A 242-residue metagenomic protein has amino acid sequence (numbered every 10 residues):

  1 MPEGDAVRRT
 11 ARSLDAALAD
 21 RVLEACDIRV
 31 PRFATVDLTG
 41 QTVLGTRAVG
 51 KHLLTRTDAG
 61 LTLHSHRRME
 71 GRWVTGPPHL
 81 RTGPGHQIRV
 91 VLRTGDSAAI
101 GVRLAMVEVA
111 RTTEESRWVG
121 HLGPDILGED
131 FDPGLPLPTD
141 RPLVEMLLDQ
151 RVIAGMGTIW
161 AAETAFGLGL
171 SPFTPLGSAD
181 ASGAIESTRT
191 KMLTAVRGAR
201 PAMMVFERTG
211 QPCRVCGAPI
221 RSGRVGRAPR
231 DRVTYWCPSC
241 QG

Functional and structural regions predicted by a protein language model:
M1-G242: Structured catalytic/nucleic-acid-binding cores of DNA maintenance enzymes
